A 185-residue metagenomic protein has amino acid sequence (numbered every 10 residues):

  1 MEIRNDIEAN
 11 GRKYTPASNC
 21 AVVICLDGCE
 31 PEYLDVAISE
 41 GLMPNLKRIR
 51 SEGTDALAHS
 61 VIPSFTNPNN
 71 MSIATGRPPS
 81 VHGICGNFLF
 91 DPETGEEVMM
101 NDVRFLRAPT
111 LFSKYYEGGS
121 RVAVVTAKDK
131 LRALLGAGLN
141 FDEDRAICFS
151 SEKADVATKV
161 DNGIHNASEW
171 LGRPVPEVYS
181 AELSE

Functional and structural regions predicted by a protein language model:
M1-T54: Active-site-proximal N-terminal segment of extracellular/periplasmic enzymes that hydrolyze or transfer
D6-A9, E32, A56-L57, L106-S113 (+1 more regions): Short alpha-helical segments and helix-capping/turn motifs at coil-helix boundaries
K13-Y14, K47, P63, F112-E117: A general structural signal for short secondary-structure junctions and capping/turn motifs
L26, S60, V124-K128: Glycine-rich, histidine-containing beta strand-loop boundary motifs that form or position
D27, I73, Y115: A residue-level signal for conserved active-site and pocket-lining positions in enzyme catalytic cores
G28-E32, S51-L57, F65-N69, N87-M100: Glycine-/proline-rich flexible loop or hinge segments
D35-P79, A123: Short, structured active-site-proximal loop/turn typified by the sulfatase FGly-forming signature C/S-X-P-X-R
R77-E185: His/Asp/Glu-rich, glycine-adjacent segments that coordinate divalent cations and/or stabilize oxyanion chemistry on
